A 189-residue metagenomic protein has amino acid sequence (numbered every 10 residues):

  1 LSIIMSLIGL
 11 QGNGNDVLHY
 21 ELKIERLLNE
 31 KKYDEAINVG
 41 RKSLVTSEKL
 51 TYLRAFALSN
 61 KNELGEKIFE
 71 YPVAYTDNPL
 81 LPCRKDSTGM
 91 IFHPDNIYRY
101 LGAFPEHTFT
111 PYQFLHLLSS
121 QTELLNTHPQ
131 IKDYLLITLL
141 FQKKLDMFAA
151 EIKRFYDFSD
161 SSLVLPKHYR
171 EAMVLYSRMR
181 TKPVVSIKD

Functional and structural regions predicted by a protein language model:
L1-N13: Hydrophobic/aromatic interaction determinants used to assemble and anchor large protein complexes
L10-F155: Soluble catalytic regions of membrane-associated enzymes that act on cell-envelope and secretory-pathway components
H107, F141, S162-L165, D189: Intrinsic-disorder-associated interaction segments
Y156-V174: An exposed acidic His-Trp-rich patch
F158, R178-K182: Surface-exposed polar/charged interaction patches
T181-D189: Terminal, low-structured helical/coil segments at or just beyond the last alpha-helical repeat
